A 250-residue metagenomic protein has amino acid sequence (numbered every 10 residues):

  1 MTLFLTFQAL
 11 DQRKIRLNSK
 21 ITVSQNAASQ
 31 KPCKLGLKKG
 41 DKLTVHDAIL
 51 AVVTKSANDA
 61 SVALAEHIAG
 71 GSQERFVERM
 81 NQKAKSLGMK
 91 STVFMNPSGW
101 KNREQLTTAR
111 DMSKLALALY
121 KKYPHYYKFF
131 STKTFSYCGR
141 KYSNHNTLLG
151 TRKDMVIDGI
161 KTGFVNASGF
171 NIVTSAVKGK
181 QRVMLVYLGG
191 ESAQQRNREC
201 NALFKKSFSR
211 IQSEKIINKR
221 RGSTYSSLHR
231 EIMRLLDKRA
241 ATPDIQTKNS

Functional and structural regions predicted by a protein language model:
M1-R110, Y120: Active-site-adjacent loops and short helices of periplasmic peptidoglycan-processing enzymes
A69-P243: Penicillin-recognizing serine hydrolase domain
T247-S250: Generic C-terminus detector
